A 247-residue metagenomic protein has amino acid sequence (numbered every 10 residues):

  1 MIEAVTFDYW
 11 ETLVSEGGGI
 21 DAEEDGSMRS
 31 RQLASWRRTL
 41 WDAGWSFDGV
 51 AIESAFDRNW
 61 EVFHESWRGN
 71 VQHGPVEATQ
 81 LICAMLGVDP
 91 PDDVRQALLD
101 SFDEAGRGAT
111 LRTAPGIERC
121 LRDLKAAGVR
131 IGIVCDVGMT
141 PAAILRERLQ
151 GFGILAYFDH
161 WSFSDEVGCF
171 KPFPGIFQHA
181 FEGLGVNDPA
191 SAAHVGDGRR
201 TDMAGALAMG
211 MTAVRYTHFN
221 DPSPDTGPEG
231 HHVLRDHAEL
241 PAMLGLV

Functional and structural regions predicted by a protein language model:
M1-V5, S15, G26, R38-V50 (+3 more regions): Asp-based, Mg2+/Mn2+-dependent phosphohydrolase catalytic module
W10, E16-S66: Conserved phosphoryl-transfer catalytic core
V14-E16, D92-D93: Short acidic/His/Gly/Ser-rich catalytic and metal-binding motifs that mark active-site loops of diverse hydrolases
R31-S46, H73-D89, G153: Helix-loop "lid/cap" segments that line or gate small-molecule binding pockets
A55-W60, L98-A105: Short, Lys/Arg-enriched alpha-helical recognition elements, typified by the DNA-recognition helix
E61-P75, Q150: Short, electropositive alpha-helical surface patch
N70-E77, D92, D103-G132: Short, acidic loop-to-helix structural element flanking the phosphoryl-transfer center in phosphate-processing enzymes
V88-A97: Short, flexible active-site-proximal loops enriched in glycine and acidic residues
